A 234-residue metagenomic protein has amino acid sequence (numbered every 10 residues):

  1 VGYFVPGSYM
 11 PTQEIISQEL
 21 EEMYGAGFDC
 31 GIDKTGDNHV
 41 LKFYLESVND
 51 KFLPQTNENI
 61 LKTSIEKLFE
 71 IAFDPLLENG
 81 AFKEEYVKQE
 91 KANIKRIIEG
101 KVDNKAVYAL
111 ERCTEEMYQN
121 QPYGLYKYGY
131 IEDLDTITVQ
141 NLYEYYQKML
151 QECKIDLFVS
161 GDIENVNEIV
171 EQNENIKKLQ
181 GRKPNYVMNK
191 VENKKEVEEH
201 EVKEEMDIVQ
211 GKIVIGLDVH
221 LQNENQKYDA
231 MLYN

Functional and structural regions predicted by a protein language model:
V1, K154, R182-N234: His/Glu-based metal-binding/catalytic segments typifying zinc-dependent metallopeptidases
G2-P6, M10-I16: An N-terminal structural lobe/cap that precedes and organizes the functional/catalytic core across diverse proteins
S8, S47-N49, V219: Short glycine-rich, polar/acidic loop-and-turn segments at beta strand-coil junctions
Y9, N165-V166, Q222: Alpha-helix N-cap/loop-to-helix initiation residues
M10, Y128-I131, V202: A generic, residue-level signal for flexible/boundary positions that often mark functional hotspots
I15-S17, A81, V191-V197: Low-complexity, flexible helical/coil segments
Q18-N185, N234: Charge-rich, well-structured scaffold segments of protease-associated domains
